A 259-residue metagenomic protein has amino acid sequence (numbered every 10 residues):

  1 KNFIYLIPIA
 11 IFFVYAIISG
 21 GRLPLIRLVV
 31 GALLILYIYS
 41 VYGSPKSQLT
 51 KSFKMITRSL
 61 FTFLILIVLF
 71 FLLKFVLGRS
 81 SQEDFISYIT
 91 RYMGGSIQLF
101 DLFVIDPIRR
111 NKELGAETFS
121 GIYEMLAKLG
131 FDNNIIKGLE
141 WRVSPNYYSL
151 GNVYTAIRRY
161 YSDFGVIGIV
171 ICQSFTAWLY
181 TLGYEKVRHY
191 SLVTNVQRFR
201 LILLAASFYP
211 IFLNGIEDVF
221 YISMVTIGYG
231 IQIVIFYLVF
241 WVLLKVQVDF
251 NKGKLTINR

Functional and structural regions predicted by a protein language model:
K1-N2, E140-N146, T194-F199: Short, amphipathic, aromatic/basic-enriched membrane-interface segments that mark the entry/exit of transmembrane
N2-I7, Y147-N152, I202-A206: Short hydrophobic alpha-helical membrane-embedded segments
N2-R79, E83, S87: Hydrophobic alpha-helical segments of polytopic membrane proteins
F13-V14, Y123, R158, F208: Exposed boundary/loop context
L49, I108-G115, L126, L243 (+2 more regions): Extended hydrophobic/Leu-rich segments
L60-T181: Small-residue-enriched transmembrane helix-hairpin modules in multi-pass membrane proteins
N152-R259: Hydrophobic alpha-helical segments
